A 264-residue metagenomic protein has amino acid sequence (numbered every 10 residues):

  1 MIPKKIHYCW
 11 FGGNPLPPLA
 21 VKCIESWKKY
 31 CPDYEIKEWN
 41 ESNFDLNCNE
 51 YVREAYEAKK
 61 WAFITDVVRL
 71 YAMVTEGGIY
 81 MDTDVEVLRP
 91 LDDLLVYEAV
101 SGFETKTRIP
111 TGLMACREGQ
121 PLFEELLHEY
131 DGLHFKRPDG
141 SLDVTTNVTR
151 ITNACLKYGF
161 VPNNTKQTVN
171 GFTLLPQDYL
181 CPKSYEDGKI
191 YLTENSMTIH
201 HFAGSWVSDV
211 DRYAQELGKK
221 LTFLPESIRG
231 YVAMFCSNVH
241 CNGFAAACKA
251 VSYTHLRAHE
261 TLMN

Functional and structural regions predicted by a protein language model:
M1-N49, K157: N-terminal anchoring/stem segment of glycosyltransferases
K4, P18-V21, E25, V67-V74 (+3 more regions): A structural signal for well-ordered alpha-helical segments within the folded catalytic domains of diverse enzymes
W39-T65: Active-site-proximal specificity loops/subdomain of glycosyltransferases
W61-I109, L113-E118: GT-A fold catalytic core of metal-dependent nucleotide-sugar glycosyltransferases, centered on the diacidic
Y97-V148: Conserved catalytic core of nucleotide-sugar-dependent glycosyltransferases
D131-I199: Catalytic core and acceptor-binding pocket of nucleotide-sugar-dependent glycosyltransferases
I190-G243: C-terminal catalytic/acceptor-binding lobe
T254-T261: Conserved small/polar residues in nucleotide/adenosyl-binding loops
